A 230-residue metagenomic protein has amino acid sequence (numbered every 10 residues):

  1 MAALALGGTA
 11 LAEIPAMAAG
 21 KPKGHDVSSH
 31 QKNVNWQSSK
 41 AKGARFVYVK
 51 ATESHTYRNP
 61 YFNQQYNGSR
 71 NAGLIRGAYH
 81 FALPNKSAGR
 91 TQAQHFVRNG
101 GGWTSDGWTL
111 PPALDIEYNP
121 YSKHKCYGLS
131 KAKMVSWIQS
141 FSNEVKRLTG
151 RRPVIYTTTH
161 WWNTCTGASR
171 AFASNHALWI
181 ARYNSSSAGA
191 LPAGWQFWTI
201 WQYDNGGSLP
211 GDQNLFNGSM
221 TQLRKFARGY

Functional and structural regions predicted by a protein language model:
M1-A16: Secretory targeting and sorting signals
A19-Q31, W36-S38, A171-Y230: Functionally critical loop-and-helix segments that line ligand-binding/catalytic clefts of soluble enzyme domains
A19-R45, V49-L148: Substrate-binding cleft of extracellular glycoside hydrolase catalytic domains
V27, V49, L114-I116, I155-T158 (+2 more regions): Conserved beta-strand positions
R76, R152-P153, L178: Hydrophobic anchor at the start of a short beta-strand that flanks the dinucleotide cofactor-binding loop
H95-L114, Y118-Y121, G167-F197: Structural recognition of alpha->loop->beta junctions
K131-I138, N163-A177: Conserved N-terminal glycine/acidic-rich loop preference
T149-N163: Aromatic-lined carbohydrate-recognition surfaces of secreted/lumenal glycan-active proteins
